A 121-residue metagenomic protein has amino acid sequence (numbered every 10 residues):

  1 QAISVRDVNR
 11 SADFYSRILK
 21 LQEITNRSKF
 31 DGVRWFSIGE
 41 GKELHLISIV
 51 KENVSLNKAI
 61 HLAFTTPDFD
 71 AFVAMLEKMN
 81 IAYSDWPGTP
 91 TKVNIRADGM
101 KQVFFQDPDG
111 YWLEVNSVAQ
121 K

Functional and structural regions predicted by a protein language model:
Q1-N9, I60-L62, A119-K121: N-terminal beta-strand motif that seeds the catalytic metal site of vicinal oxygen chelate
I3-E43: Core segments of cupin and vicinal oxygen chelate
D7-N9, L62-D109: Vicinal oxygen chelate
E40-E43, N53, F69-D70: Short, charged/polar surface micro-motifs in flexible loops or helix N-caps
N53-L56, I95: Short glycine/serine/proline-enriched coil/turn segments at secondary-structure junctions
